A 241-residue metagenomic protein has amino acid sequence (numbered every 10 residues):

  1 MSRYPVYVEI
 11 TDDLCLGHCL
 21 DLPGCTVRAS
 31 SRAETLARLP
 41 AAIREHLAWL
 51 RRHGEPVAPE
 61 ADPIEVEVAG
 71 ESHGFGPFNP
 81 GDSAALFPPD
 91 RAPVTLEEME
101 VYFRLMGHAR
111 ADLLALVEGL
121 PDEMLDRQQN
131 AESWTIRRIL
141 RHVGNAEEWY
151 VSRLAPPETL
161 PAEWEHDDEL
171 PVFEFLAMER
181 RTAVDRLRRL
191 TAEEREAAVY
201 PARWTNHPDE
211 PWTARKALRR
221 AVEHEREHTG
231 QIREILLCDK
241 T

Functional and structural regions predicted by a protein language model:
M1-R3, R44-M99: Short, charged, surface-exposed hinge/linker loops at domain edges that act as mobile lids or interdomain connectors
P5-H18, L22-A29, L36-E55, L114 (+2 more regions): Short, contiguous alpha-helical
V6-V8, P77-F78, A84-A85, A111 (+1 more regions): Short, flexible segments with low predicted structural confidence
L14-C15, G81, A85, A92 (+5 more regions): Generic signal for short, ordered secondary-structure residues within or immediately flanking folded domains
P63-E65, D122, A197: Generic secondary-structure boundary/loop-capping signal
P63-E67, R141, D167-D168, A177: Short alpha-helix boundary/capping motifs
V68-P77, R180, V184-A197, L237-T241: A broadly tuned preference for mixed-charge, low-complexity surface segments
P88-G119, D167-Y200, K216-A221: Acidic/histidine-rich alpha-helical segments that form the ligand environment of transition-metal centers
